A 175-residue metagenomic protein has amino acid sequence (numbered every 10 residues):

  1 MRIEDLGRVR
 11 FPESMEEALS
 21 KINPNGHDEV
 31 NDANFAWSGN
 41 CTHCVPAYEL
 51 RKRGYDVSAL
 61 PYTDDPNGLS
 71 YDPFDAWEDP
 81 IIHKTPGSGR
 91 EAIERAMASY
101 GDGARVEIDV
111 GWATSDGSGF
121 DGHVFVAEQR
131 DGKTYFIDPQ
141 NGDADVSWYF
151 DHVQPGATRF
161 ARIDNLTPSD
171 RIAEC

Functional and structural regions predicted by a protein language model:
M1-D102, S115, E174-C175: Glycine-rich short-loop/terminal segments
E94-A98, D102-C175: Active-site or metal-binding loop neighborhoods of secreted/extracellular toxin and effector enzymes
